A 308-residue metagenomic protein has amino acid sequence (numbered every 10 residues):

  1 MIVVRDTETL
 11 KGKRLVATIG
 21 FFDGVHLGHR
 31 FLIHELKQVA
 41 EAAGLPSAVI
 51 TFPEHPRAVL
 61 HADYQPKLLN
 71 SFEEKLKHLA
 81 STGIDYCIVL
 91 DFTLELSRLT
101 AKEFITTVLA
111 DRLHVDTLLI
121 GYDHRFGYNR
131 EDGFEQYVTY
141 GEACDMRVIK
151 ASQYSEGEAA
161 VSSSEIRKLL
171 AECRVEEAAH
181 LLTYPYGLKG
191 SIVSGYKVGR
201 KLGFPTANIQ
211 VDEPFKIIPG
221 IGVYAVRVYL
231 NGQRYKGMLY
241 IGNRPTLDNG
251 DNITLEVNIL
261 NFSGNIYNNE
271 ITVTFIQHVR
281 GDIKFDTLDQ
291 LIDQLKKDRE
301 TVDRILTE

Functional and structural regions predicted by a protein language model:
I2-E8, K67, I88: Short acidic-hydrophobic, aromatic-tinged amphipathic segments that line or gate anion-handling sites
T9-S71: N-terminal catalytic cores of NTP/NDP-binding nucleotidyl/phosphoryl-transfer enzymes
H26, L79, L118, A178 (+2 more regions): Residue-level signal for inorganic ion chemistry
A58-C144: N-terminal Rossmann-like or analogous alpha/beta NTP/dinucleotide-binding catalytic cores that position adenine
G141-Y240: Glycine-rich, Lys/Arg-enriched anion-binding loops that position phosphate/diphosphate groups for phosphoryl
G195-E308: Phosphate/ribose-recognition catalytic cores of enzymes acting on nucleotide-derived substrates
